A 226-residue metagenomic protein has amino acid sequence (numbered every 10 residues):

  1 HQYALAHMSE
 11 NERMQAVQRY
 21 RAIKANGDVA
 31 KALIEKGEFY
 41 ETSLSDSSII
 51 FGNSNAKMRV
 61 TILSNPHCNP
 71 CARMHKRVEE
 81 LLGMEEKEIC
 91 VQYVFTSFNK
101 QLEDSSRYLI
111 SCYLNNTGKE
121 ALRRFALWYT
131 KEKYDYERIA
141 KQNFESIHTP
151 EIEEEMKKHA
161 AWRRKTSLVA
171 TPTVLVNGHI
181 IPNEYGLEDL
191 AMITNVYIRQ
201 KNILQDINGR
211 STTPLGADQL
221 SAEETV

Functional and structural regions predicted by a protein language model:
H1-Y40, N202-E224: N-terminal targeting signals for export/organelle localization
A4, S54, V91: Acidic/polar loop patches that form or flank catalytic/metal-binding clefts of enzymes that bind anionic ligands
R13-Y20, S45-I49, A126-Y134: Short low-complexity stretches enriched in small and charged residues
E41-M58: A short beta-strand-turn-helix
G52-S54, N99, T171, E184: Surface-exposed loop/turn and secondary-structure junction residues enriched for glycine/proline
T61, P66-H67, A72-I152, W162-V169 (+4 more regions): Structural alpha/beta surface segment adjacent to cysteine/selenocysteine redox centers across thiol/disulfide enzymes
M156-G186: Charge-patterned, long linear interaction tracts outside catalytic cores
V176-D206: Non-catalytic, surface beta->alpha helical segment in thiol-disulfide oxidoreductase systems
